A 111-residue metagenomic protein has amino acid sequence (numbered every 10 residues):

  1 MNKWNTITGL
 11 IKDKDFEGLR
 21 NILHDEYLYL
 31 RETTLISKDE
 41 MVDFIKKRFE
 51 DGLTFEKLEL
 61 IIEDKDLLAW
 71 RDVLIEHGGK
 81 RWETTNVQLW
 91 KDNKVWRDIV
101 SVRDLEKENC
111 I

Functional and structural regions predicted by a protein language model:
N5-T6, K12, L30, L35-I36 (+1 more regions): A beta-strand edge to alpha-helix "cap/lid" segment located at domain peripheries
D13-L30: Short, well-ordered alpha-helical segments enriched in acidic and aromatic residues
